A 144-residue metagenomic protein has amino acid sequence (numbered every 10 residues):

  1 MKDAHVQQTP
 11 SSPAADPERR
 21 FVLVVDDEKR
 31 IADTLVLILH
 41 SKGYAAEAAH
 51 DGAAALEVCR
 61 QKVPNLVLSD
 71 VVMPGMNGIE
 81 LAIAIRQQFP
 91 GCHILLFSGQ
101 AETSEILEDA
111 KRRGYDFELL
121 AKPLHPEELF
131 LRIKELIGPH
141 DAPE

Functional and structural regions predicted by a protein language model:
M1-L23, E127-E144: Non-catalytic signal-transmission and effector/linker regions of two-component phosphorelay proteins
E18-R30, L35-L39, V67: Conserved acidic segment of CheY-like receiver
K29-E47, G114-F117, L136: Two-component/phosphorelay signaling modules centered on CheY-like receiver
H50-A54, N77-L81: Acidic catalytic/metal-coordinating carboxylates
K62-L68: Active-site beta3 strand of CheY-like receiver
M73: Receiver (REC) domain active-site loop signature in two-component systems and cognate sites in sensor histidine kinases
E80, A101-A121, E127, L131-E135: Alpha4 helix (beta4-alpha4-beta5 surface) of REC/receiver domains from two-component response regulators
